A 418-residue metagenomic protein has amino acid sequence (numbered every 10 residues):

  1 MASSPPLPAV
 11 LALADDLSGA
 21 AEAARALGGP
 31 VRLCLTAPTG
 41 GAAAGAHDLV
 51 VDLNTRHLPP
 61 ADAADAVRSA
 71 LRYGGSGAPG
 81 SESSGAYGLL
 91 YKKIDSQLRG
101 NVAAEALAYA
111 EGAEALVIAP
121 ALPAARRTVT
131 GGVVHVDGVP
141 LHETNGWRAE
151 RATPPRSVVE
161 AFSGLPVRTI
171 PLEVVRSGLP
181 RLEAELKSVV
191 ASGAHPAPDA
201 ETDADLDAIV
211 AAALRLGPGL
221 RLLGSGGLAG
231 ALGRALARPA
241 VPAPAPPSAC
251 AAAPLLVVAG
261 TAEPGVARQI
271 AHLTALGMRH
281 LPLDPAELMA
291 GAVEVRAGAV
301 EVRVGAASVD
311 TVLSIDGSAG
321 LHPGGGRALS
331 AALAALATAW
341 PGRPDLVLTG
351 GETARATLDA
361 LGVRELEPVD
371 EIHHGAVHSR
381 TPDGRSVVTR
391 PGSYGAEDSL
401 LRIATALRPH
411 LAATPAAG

Functional and structural regions predicted by a protein language model:
A2-A14, R32-L35, H47, P60-A63 (+4 more regions): Cap/lid and interdomain-hinge subdomains that line or gate substrate/regulatory clefts in soluble alpha/beta enzymes
L13, V50-D52, K92-K93, V117-L122 (+6 more regions): Short beta-strand segments
D16-G19, I94-A103, P123-A125, T202-D205 (+4 more regions): Gly/Ser/Thr-rich loops at beta-strand to alpha-helix junctions that form or flank small-molecule/cofactor-binding
A23-R25, N101-A104, R127-V134, D207-A212 (+4 more regions): Short acidic, glycine/serine/threonine-rich loops at helix termini
G29, R343, A354-R402: Conserved, well-ordered active-site substructure
A211, A319-V347, G351-V369, A404-L407 (+1 more regions): Catalytic cores of soluble, metal-dependent hydrolases
S225-A252, D370-G392: Short, flexible loop segments at boundaries between secondary-structure elements
A245-A332, L336: Redox- and metal-dependent alpha/beta enzyme cores, enriched for Fe-S-associated oxidoreductases and cofactor-handling
